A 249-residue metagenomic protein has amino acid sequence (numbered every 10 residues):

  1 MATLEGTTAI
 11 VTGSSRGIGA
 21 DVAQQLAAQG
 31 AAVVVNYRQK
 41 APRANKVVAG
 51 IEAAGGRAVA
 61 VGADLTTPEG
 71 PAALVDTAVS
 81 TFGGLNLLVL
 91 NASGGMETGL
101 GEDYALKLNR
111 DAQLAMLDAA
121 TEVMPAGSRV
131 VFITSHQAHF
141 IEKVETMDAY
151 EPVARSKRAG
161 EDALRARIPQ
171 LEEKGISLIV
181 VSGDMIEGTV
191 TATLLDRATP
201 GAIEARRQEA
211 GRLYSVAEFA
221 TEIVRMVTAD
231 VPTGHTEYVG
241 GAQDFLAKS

Functional and structural regions predicted by a protein language model:
T8, S15-G17: Conserved glycine-rich cofactor-binding loop
T12, L85-S93, F132: Rossmann-fold scaffold of SDR-type NAD(P)-dependent oxidoreductases
Q29-K46: Conserved glycine-rich Rossmann-like NAD(P)H-binding loop of the short-chain dehydrogenase/reductase
A41-P42, G62-L74, R110: The beta1-alpha1 cofactor-binding region of Rossmann-like NAD(H)/NADP(H)-dependent oxidoreductases
A54-R57, T77-L90, S177: A glycine-rich helix->loop->beta "capping" turn within Rossmann-like NAD(P)(H)-dependent oxidoreductase domains
S93-G99, A126-E173, M185-T189: Catalytic loop of short-chain dehydrogenase/reductase
G101-T121, G127, V131: Catalytic Tyr-X3-Lys loop
K174-S182, R197-S249: C-terminal helical subdomain
